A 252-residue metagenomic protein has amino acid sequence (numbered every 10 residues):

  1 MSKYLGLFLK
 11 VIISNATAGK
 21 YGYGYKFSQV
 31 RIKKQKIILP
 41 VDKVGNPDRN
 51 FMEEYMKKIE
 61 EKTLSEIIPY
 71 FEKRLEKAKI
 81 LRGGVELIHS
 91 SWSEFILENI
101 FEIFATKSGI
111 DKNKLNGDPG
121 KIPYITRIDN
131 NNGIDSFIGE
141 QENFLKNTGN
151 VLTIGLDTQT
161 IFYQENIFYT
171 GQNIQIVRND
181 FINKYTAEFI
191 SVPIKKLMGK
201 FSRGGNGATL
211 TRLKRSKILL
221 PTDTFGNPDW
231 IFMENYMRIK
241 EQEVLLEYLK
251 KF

Functional and structural regions predicted by a protein language model:
M1-K36, S93-I218: DNA target-recognition domains and sequence-specific DNA-contacting regions of bacterial/archaeal
D42-G109, L115-N132, T224-F252: Non-catalytic DNA-recognition/assembly elements of restriction-modification systems
P221: Short, loop-centered acidic/histidine patches that primarily coordinate divalent metals
